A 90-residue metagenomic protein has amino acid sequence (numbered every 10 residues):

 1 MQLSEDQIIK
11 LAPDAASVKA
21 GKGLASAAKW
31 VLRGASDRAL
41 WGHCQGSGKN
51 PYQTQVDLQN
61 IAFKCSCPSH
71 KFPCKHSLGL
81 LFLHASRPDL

Functional and structural regions predicted by a protein language model:
M1-L90: Long, low-complexity, compositionally biased intrinsically disordered regions
